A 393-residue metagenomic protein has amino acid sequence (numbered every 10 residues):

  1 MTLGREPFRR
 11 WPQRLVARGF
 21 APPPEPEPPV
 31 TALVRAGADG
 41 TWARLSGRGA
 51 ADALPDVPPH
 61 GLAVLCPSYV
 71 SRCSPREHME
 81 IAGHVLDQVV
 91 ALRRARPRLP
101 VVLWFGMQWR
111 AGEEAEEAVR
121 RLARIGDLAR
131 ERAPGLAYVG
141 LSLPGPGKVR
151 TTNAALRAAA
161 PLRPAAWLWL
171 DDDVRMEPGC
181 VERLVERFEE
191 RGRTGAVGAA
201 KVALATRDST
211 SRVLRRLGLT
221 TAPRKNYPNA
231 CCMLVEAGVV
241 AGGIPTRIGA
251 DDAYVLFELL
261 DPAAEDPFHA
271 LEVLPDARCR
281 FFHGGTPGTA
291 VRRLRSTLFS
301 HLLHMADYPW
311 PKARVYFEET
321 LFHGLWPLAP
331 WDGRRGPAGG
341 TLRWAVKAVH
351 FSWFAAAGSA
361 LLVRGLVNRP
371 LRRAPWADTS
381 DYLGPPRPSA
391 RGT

Functional and structural regions predicted by a protein language model:
M1-E25, F299-T393: Terminal low-complexity segments of carbohydrate-biosynthetic enzymes
T2-Q88: N-proximal low-complexity "stem/linker" segments adjacent to membrane-targeting elements
H84-V85, A270-T289: Active-site donor/metal-binding and catalytic loop motifs of nucleotide-sugar-dependent glycosylation enzymes
L86-L141: Acidic donor-binding segment of Leloir-type glycosyltransferases
L143-A159: Glycine-rich, basic loop-to-helix element that forms the pyrophosphate-binding segment of sugar-nucleotide handling
T151, L184-G242, R247, V291 (+1 more regions): Long helical/loop segments within the catalytic core of UDP-sugar-dependent glycosyltransferases, especially the large
P164-R175: Short beta-strand-to-loop acidic/aromatic patch adjacent to the donor-nucleotide binding site
V239, I248-D276: A short, conserved alpha-helix in the catalytic core of glycosyltransferases
